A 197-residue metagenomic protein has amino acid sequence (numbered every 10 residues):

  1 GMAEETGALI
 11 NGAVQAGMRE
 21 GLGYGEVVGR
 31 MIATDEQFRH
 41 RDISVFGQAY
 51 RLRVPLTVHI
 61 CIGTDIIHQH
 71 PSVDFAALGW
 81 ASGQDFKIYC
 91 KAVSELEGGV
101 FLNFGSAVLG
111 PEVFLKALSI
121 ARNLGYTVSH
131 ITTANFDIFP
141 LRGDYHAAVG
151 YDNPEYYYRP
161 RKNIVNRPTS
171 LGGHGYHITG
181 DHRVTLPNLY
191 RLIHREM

Functional and structural regions predicted by a protein language model:
G1-V58: Ligand-binding beta-strand-loop-alpha-helix segment within the catalytic cores of soluble metabolic enzymes
F38, I60, A76-V93: A general structural motif
I43-Q48, C90-A92, N123: A generic local secondary-structure boundary/capping motif
P55, Q69-A76, K91-F101: A contiguous, surface-oriented mixed alpha/beta subdomain in the mid-to-C-terminal portion of proteins that forms
T57-I60, L102-N103, N135: General beta-strand structural signal in soluble alpha/beta enzymes
T57-Q69: Active-site rim beta-loop-alpha module in soluble metabolic enzymes
I66-A81, L118-A121: Short, surface-exposed, charged loop/turn segments at secondary-structure junctions
K91, G98-V100, A107-M197: C-terminal functional extensions of proteins
